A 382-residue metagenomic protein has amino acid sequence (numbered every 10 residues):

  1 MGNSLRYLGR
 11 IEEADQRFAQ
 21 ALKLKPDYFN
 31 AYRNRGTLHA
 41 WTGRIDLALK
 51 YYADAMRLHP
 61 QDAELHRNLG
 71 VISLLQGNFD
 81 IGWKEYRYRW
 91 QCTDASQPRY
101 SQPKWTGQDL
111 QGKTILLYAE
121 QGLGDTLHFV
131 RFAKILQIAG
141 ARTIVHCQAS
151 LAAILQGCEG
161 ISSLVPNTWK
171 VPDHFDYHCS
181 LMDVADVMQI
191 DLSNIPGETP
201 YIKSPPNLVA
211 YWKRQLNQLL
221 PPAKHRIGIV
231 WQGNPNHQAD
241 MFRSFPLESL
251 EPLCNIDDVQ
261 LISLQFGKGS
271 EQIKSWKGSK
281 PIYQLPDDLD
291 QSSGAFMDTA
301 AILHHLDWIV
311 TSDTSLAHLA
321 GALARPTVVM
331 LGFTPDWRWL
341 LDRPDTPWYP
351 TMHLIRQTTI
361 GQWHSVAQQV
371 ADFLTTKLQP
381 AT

Functional and structural regions predicted by a protein language model:
M1-T382: Alpha-helical solenoid repeat scaffolds of the TPR/TPR-like class and their adjacent stem/linker regions that mediate
